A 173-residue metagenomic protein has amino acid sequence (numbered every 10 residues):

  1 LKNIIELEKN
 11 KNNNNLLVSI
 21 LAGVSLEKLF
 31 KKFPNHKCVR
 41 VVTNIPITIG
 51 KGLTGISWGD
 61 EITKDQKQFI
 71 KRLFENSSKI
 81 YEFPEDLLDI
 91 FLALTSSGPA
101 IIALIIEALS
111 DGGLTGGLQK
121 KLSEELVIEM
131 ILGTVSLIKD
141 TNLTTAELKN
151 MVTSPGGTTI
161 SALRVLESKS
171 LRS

Functional and structural regions predicted by a protein language model:
L1-I56: Rossmann-like NAD(P)(H) cofactor-binding subdomain of soluble oxidoreductases
N10-K11, P46-I49, R72-F74, L94 (+2 more regions): Solvent-exposed alpha-helices and their adjacent loops that cap or buttress functional pockets in soluble metabolic
A22, S96-P99, P155: Glycine-rich beta-strand-to-loop/alpha-helix junction loops that act as flexible
K28, K32-K37, L53-F91, I101-D140: Internal alpha-helical scaffold of NAD(P)-dependent oxidoreductase catalytic cores
C38-V39, L88-A93, T145-N150: Short pre-catalytic strand/loop immediately N-terminal to key active-site residues, enriched for Gly-Thr
T43-I47, L92-I102: Glycine/serine-rich anion-binding loops at beta->alpha junctions that coordinate negatively charged ligand groups
I128-S173: NAD(P)-dependent Rossmann-like dehydrogenase/reductase catalytic/cofactor-binding core
